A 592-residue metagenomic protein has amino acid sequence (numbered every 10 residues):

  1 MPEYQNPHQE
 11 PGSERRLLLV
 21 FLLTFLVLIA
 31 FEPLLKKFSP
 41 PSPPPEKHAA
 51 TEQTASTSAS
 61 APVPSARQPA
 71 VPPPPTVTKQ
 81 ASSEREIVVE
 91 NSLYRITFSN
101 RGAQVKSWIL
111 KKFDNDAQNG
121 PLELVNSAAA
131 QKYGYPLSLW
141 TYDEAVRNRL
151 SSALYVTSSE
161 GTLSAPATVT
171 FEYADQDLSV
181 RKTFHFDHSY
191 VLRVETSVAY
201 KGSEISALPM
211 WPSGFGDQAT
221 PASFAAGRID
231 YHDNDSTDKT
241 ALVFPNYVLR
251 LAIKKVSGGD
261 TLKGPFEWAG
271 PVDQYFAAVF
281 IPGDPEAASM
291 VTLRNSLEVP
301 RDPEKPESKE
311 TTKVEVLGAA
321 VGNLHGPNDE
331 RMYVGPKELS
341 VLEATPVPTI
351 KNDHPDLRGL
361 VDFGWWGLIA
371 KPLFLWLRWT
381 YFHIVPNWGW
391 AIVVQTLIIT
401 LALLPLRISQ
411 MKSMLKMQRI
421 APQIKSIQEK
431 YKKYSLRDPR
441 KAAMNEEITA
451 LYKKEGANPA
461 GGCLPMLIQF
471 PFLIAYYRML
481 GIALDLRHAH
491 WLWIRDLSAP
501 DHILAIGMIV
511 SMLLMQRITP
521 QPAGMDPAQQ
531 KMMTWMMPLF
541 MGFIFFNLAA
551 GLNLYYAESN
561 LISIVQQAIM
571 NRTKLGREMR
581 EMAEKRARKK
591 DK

Functional and structural regions predicted by a protein language model:
M1-E52, F98, T196-S197, D217-A222 (+2 more regions): Helix-loop-helix
P2-Y4, P33-A128, F171, R586-K592: Juxtamembrane extramembrane loops of integral membrane proteins
E10-R15, E52-T54, S60, K79 (+3 more regions): Aromatic/His-enriched, Gly/Pro-containing loop or helix-boundary segments that lie immediately adjacent to catalytic
P11-G12, V63, L178, N246: General helical secondary-structure elements
L23, A50-S56, P75-V77, V156 (+3 more regions): Intrinsically disordered/low-complexity terminal segments and short unstructured peptides
F31, S60-P62, R67-P73, G134 (+7 more regions): Selective for proline/serine-rich intrinsically disordered segments in cytosolic/nuclear regulatory regions
T57-A61, A66, A153, S159 (+1 more regions): Compositionally biased regions
E86-P355: Soluble non-transmembrane domains of integral membrane proteins
